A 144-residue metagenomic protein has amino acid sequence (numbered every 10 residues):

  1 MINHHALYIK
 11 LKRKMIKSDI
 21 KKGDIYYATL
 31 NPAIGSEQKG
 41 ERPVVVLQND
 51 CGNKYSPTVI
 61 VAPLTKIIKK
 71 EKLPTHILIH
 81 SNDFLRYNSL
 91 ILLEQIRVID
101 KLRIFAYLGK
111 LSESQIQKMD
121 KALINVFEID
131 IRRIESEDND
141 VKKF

Functional and structural regions predicted by a protein language model:
M1-A6, K10, S18, D83-F144: C-terminal terminal-subdomain/extension
K17-I20, Q38-E41, Y55, E113: Alpha-helix initiation and capping sites
N31-G35: Short, charged beta-turn/beta-strand-edge "cap" motif at the junction between a beta-strand and an adjacent loop
S36-G40, V46-S81: Compact nucleic-acid interaction/catalytic patches
